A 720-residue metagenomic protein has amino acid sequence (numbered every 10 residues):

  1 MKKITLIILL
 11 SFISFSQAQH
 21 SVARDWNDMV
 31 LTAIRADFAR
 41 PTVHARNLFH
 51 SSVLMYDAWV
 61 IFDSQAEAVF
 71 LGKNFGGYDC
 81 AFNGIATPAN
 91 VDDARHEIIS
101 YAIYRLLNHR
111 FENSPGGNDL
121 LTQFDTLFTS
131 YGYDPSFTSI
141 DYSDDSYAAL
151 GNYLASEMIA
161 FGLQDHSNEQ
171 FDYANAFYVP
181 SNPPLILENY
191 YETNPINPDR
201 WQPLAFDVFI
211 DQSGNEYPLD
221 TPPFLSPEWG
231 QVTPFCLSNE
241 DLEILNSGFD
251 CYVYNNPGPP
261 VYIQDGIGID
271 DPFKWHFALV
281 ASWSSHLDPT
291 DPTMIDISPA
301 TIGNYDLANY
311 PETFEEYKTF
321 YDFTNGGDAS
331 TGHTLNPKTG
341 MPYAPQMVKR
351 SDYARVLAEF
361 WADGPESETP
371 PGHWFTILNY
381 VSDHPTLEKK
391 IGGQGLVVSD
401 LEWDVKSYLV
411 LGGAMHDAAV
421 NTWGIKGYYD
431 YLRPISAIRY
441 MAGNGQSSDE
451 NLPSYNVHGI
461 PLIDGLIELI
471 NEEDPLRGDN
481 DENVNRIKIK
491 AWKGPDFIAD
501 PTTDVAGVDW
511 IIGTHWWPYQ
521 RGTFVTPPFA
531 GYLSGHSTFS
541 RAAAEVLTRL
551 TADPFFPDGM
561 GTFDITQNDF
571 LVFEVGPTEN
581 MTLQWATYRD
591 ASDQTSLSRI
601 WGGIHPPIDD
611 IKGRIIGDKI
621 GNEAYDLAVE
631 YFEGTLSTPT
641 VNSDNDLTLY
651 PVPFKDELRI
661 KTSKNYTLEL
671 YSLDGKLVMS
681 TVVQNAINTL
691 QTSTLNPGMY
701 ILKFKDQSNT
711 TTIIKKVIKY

Functional and structural regions predicted by a protein language model:
M1-A18: Sec-dependent, cleavable N-terminal signal peptides
K3-I4, N47, S537, K716: Hydrophobic alpha-helical segments, especially transmembrane helices and their immediate juxtamembrane helical caps
L6, F15, P639-Y720: C-terminal outer-membrane/trafficking sorting elements
F12-I13, V546, K619, T662: Alpha-helical transmembrane segments and their juxtamembrane interfaces
Q19-T635: Acidic/polar surface patches and capping/hinge elements
